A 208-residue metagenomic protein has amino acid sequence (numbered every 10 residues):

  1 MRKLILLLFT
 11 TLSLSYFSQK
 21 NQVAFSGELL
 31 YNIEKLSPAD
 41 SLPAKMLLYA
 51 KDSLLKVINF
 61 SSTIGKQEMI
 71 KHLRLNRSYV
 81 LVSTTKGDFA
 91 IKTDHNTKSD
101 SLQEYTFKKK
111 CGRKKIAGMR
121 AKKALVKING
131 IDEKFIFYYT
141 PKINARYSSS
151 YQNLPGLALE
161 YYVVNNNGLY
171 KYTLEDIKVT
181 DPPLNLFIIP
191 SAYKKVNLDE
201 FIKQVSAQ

Functional and structural regions predicted by a protein language model:
M1-A24: Bacterial Sec-dependent N-terminal signal peptides
K20-Q208: Extended soluble regions of mature proteins
